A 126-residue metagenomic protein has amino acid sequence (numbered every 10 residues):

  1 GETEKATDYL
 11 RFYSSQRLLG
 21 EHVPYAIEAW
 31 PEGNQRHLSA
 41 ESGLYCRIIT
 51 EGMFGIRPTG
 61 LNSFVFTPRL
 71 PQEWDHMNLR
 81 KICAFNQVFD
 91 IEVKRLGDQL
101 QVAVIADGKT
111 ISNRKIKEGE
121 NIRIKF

Functional and structural regions predicted by a protein language model:
G1-F126: Non-catalytic C-terminal accessory modules of carbohydrate-active enzymes
